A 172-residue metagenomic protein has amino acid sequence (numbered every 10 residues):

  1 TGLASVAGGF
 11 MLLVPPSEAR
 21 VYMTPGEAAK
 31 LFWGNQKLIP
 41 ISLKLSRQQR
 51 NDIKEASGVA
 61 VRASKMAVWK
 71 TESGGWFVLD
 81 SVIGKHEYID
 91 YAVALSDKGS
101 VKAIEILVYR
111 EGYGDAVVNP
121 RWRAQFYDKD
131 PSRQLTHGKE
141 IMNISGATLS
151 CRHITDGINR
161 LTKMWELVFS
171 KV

Functional and structural regions predicted by a protein language model:
T1-G2, G99: An N-terminal domain-start capping segment
G2-E18: N-terminal export signals
P16-I144, T148-R152, D156-V172: Flexible, solvent-exposed loop/hinge segments and secondary-structure transition points
